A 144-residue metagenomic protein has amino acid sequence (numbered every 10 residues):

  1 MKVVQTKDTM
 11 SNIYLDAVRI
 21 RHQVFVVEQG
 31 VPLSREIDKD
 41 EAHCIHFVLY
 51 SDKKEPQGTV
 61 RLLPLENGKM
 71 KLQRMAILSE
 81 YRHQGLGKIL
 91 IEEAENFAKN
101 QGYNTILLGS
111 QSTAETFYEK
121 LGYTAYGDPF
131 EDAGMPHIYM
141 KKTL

Functional and structural regions predicted by a protein language model:
M1-S34, E41-H46, Y50-E55: Short amphipathic alpha-helix that is part of the acyltransferase structural core
S34-K39, D128-F130: Short, solvent-exposed loop/turn elements at beta->coil junctions and helix N-caps that rim active or binding pockets
E41-H43, G68, D132-P136: Short acidic/glycine-enriched loop/turn segments that link adjacent beta-strands
V48, E55-L63, K71-A76: Conserved beta-strand in the GNAT
S79, H83, Y103: Glycine-rich ATP-lid loops
H83-N96: Conserved acetyl-CoA-binding loop-helix of GNAT-fold acetyltransferases
I91, A98-Q111: Conserved GNAT acetyl-CoA-binding A-motif
N100, S112-D128, A133-P136: Conserved active-site alpha-helix within GNAT-family acetyltransferase domains
